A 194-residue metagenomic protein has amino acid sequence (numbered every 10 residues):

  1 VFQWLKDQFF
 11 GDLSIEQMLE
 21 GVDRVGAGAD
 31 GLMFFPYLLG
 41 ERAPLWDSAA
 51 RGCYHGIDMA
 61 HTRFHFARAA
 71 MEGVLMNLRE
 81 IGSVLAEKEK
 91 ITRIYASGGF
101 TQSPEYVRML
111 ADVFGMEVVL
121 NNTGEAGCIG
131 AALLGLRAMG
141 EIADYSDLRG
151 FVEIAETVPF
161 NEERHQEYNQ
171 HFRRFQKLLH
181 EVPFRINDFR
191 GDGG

Functional and structural regions predicted by a protein language model:
V1-S97, T101-G194: Active-site core segments that coordinate phosphate-bearing ligands/cofactors across diverse enzyme families
